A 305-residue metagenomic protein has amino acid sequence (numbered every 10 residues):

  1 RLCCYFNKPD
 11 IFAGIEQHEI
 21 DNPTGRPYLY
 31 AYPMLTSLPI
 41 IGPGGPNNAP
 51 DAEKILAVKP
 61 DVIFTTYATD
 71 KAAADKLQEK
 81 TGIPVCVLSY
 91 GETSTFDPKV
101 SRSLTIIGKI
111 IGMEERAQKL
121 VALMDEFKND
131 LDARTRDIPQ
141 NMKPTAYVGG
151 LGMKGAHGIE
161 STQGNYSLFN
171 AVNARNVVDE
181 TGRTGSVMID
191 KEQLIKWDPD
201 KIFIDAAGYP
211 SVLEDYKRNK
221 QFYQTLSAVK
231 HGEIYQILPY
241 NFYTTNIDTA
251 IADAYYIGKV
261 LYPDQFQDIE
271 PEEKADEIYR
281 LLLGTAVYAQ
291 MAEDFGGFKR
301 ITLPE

Functional and structural regions predicted by a protein language model:
R1-A57, V62, Y67, V177: A short, structured surface patch at a secondary-structure boundary
K8, K80-G82, V172-N173, K230: Short, structured coil segments at secondary-structure junctions
A52-L56, Y166, K191-E192: Short hydrophobic/charged patches on amphipathic alpha-helices used for structural packing and interfaces
I63-T66, K201-D205: Periplasmic-binding protein-like
T69-K80, A206-R218: A ligand-binding cleft/hinge motif common to bilobed small-molecule-binding domains
A72, G91, A133, V187-Q193 (+1 more regions): Alpha-helical scaffolding within the catalytic cores of extracellular/periplasmic polymer-degrading hydrolases
A73-K154, V178-D179, E233-P304: Extracytoplasmic substrate-binding proteins
H157-G185: Alpha-helical, coiled-coil/dimerization segments enriched in small aliphatic residues
